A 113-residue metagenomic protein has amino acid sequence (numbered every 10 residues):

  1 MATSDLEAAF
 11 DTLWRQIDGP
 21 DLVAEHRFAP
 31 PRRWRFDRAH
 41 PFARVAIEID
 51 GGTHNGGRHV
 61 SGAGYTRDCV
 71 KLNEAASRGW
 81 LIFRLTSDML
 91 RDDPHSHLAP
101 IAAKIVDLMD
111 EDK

Functional and structural regions predicted by a protein language model:
M1-K113: Nucleic-acid endo/exonuclease domains
